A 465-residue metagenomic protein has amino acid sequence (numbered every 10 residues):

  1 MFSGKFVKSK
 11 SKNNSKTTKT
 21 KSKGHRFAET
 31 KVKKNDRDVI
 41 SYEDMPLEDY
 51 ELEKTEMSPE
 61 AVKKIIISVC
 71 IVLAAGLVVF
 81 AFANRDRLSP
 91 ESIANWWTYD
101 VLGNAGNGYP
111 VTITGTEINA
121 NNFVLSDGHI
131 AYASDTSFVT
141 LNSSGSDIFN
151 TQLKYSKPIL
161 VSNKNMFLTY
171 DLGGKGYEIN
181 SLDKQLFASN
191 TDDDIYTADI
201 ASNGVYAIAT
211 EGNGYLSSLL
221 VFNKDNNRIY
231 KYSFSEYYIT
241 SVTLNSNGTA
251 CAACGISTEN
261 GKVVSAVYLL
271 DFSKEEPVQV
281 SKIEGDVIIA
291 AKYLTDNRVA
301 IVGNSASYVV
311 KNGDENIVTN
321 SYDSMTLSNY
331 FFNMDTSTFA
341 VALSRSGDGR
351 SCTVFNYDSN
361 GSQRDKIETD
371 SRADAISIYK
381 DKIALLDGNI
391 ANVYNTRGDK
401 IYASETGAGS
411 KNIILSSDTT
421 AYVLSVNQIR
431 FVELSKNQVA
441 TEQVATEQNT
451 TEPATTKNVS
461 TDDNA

Functional and structural regions predicted by a protein language model:
M1-P46: N-terminal targeting leaders characterized by basic, low-complexity, disordered sequences that direct proteins
M45-N165, T169-G173, I179: N-terminal "mature head" segments of proteins
L102-G115, G145-Q152, D183-N190, N227-S233 (+4 more regions): A short beta-strand motif characteristic of beta-propeller blades
G115-N122, K154-N165, D193-S202, E236-N245 (+4 more regions): Repeated scaffold domains used in trafficking and secretory/extracellular systems, primarily beta-propellers
N121-A133, V139, L160-L172, Y177-E178 (+7 more regions): Short beta-strand elements that form the blades of beta-propeller/WD-repeat-like and other beta-sheet-rich scaffold
F138-V139, K175-I179, G214-L220, N260-L269 (+4 more regions): Structural motif
D147-A250, C254, G261: Non-cytosolic head/periplasmic domains of membrane-anchored proteins
N412-Q443: Blade-level signature of beta-propeller repeat domains, shared across WD40, Kelch, NHL, RCC1 and BNR/Asp-box propellers
